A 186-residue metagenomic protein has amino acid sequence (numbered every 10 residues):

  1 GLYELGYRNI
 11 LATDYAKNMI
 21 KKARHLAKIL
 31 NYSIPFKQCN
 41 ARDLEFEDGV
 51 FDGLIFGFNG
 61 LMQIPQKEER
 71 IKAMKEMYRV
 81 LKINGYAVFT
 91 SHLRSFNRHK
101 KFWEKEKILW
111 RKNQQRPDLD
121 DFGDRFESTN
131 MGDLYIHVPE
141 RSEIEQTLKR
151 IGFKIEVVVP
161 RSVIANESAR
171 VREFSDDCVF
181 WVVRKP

Functional and structural regions predicted by a protein language model:
G1-D43: Class I SAM-dependent methyltransferase SAM/SAH-binding core
N9, A87-V88: A short hydrophobic/small-residue beta-strand
P35-K37, E156-V159: General small-molecule cofactor/ligand-binding pocket signal
R42-L54: A short acidic, Gly/Pro-enriched loop at the edge of an enzyme's catalytic core that lines a small-molecule cofactor
D52-E68: A short SAM/SAH-binding and catalytic strip from SAM-dependent methyltransferases
I71-I83: A short glycine-rich, Lys/Arg-flanked "PGG" loop and its adjoining helix->strand segment in the class I
V88-L148, P160, I164: SAM-dependent methyltransferase
I151, S168-P186: Core SAM-dependent methyltransferase catalytic element
